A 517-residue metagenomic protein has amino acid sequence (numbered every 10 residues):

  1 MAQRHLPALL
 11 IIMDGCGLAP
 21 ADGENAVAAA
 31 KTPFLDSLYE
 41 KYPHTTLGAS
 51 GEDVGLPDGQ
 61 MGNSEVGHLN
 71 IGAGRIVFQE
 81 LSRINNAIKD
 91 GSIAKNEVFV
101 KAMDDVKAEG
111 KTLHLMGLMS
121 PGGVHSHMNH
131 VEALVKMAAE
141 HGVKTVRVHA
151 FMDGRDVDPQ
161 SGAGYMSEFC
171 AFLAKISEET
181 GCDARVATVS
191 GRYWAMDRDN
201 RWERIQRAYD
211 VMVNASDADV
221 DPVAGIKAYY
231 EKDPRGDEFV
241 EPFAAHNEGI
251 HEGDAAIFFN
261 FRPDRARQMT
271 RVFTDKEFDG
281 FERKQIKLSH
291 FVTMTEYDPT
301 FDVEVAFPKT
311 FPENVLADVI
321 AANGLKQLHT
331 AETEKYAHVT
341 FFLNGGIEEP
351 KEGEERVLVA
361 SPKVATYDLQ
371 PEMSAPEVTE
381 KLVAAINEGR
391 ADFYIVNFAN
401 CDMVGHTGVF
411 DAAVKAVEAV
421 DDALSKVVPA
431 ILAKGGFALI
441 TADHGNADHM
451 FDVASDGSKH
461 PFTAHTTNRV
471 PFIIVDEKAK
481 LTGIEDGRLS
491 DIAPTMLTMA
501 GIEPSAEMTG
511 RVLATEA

Functional and structural regions predicted by a protein language model:
M1-A517: Feature captures the catalytic ectodomains and active-site-proximal regions of enzymes that hydrolyze or transfer
